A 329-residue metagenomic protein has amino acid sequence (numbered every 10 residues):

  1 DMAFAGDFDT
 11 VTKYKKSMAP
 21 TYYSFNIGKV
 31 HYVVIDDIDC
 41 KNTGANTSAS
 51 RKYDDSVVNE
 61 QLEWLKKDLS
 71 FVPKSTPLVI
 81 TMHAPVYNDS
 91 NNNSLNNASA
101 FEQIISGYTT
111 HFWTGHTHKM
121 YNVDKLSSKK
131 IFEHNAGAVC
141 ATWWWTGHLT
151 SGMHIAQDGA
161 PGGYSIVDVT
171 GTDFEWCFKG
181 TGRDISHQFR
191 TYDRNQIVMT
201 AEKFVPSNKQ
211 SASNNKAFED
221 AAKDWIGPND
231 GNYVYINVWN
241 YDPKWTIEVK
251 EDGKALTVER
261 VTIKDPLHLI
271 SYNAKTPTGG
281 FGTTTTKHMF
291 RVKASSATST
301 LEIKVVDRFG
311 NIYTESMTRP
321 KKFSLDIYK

Functional and structural regions predicted by a protein language model:
D1-K74, L95-H111, T117-T170, F174-F178: Extended active-site neighborhood of metal-dependent phosphoesterases/phosphodiesterases
T10, D89-S90, F290-R291: A generic structural signal for short
D36, M82, V238: Short beta-strand/turn micro-motifs composed of small residues that flank or help shape donor/cofactor-binding pockets
D39, D68, I131-K329: Metal-dependent phosphoesterase/phosphodiesterase active-site architecture
D68-D89: Short acidic, glycine-rich surface-loop motifs adjacent to enzyme active sites
A84, N91, T114-H118: Short basic/aromatic active-site micro-motif
P85-Y87, K119, R183-I185: Short, catalytically relevant binding-site loops at active-site mouths
